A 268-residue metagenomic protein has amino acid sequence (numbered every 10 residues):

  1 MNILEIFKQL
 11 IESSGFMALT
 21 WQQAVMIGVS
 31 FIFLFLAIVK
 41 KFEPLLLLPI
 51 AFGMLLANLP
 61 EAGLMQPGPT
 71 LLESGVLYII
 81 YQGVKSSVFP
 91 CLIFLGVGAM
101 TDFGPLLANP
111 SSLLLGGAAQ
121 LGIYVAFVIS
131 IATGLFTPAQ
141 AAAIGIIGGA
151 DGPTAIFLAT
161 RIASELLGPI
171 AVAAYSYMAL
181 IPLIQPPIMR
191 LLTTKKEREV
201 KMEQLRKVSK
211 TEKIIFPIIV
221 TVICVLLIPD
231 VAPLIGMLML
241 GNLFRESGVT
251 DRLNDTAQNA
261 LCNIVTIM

Functional and structural regions predicted by a protein language model:
M1-A18, A24, P187-F216, V249-D255: Intrinsically disordered, low-complexity non-transmembrane regions of multi-pass membrane transporters
M1-L72: N-terminal alpha-helical transmembrane segments of multi-pass membrane transport and channel/translocase proteins
G15-M26, Y78-I93, Q140-I146, Y175 (+1 more regions): Structural signature of hydrophobic alpha-helical transmembrane segments
F33, L56, Q82-L107, G241-F244 (+1 more regions): Hydrophobic transmembrane alpha-helices of secondary-active transporters and Na+-translocating membrane complexes
V39-L47, Q66, I79-I80, M100-L115 (+1 more regions): Interfacial helix-loop-helix linkers and transmembrane-helix boundary segments in multi-pass membrane proteins
Q82-S87, F94-M100, L115-V125, I129 (+3 more regions): Alpha-helical membrane segments and immediately flanking helix-loop junctions that form or couple to the substrate/ion
L166-L183: Alpha-helical transmembrane segments
T221-M268: Transmembrane helical segments that form the transport core of multi-pass membrane transport proteins
